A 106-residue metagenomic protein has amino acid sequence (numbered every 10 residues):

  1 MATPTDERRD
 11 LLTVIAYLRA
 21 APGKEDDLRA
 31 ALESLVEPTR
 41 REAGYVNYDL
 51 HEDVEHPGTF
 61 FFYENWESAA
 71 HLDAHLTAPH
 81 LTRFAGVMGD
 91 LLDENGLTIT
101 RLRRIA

Functional and structural regions predicted by a protein language model:
M1-L12, L50-H56, G86-A106: Glycine-rich beta-strand-turn "strand-cap" elements at beta-sheet edges
T3, E7, R19, G23 (+2 more regions): Residues at secondary-structure transition points
T5, L32-E37, E52, S68: Generic hydrophobic alpha-helical membrane-segment signal
D6, Y17, D27, D73 (+1 more regions): Intrinsically disordered, low-complexity sequence elements enriched in Ser/Thr/Gly/Pro
R8-R41, V46: N-terminal first-folded block
L12-R19, D49-L76: Short, well-ordered beta-strand segments in beta-rich or mixed alpha/beta enzyme and ligand-binding folds
E37-V46, N65-T98: An amphipathic, aromatic/His-enriched active-site/gating alpha helix that lines ligand/cofactor pockets
